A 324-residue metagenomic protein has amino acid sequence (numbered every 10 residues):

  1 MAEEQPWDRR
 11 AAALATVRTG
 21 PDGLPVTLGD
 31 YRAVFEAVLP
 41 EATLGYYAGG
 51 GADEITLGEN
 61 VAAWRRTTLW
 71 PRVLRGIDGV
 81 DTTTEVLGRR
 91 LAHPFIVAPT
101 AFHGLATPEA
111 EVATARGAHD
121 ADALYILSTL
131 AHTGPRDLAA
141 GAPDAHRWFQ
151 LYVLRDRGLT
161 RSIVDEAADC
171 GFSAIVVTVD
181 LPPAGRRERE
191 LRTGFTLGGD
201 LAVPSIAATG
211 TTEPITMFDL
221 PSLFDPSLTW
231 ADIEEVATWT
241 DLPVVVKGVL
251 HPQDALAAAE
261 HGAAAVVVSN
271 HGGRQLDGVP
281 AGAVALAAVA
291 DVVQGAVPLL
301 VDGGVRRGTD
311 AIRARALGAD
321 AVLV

Functional and structural regions predicted by a protein language model:
A2-G88, R187, G194-L228: An N-cap/entry alpha-helix motif that binds or orients negatively charged groups
R65, L87, H93-F95, A145 (+1 more regions): A generic secondary-structure signal marking the coil-to-beta-strand transition
T68, T83-E85, P94-A98, L124-S128 (+1 more regions): Short, conserved beta-strand segments within well-ordered enzyme catalytic domains that often line or immediately flank
L91-T133: Glycine-rich active-site/cofactor-binding loop and its immediate structural neighborhood
A92-A98, G303, A321-L323: Short FAD-binding loop at a beta-strand-to-alpha-helix junction that anchors the flavin cofactor in diverse
F102, A115-R116, D120, A140-G141 (+2 more regions): Alpha/beta enzyme core
H119-G141, A145-T160: A gly/proline- and charged-residue-enriched helix-loop-helix capping module
